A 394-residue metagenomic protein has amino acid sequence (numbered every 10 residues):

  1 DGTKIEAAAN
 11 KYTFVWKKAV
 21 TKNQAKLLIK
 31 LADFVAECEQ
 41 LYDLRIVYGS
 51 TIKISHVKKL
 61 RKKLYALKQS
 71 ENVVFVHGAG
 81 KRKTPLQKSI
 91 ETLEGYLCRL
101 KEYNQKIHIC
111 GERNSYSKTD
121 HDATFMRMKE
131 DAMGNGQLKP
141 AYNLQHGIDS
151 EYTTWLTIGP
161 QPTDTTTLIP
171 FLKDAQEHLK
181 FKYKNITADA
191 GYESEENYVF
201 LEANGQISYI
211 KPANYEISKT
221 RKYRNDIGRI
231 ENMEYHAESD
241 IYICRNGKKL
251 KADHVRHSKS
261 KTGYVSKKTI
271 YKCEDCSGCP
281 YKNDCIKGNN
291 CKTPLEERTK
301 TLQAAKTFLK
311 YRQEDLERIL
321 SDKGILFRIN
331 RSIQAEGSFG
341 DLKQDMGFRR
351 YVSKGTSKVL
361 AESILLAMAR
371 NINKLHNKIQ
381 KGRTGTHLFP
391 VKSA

Functional and structural regions predicted by a protein language model:
G2-A394: Anion-binding and metal-coordination hotspots
